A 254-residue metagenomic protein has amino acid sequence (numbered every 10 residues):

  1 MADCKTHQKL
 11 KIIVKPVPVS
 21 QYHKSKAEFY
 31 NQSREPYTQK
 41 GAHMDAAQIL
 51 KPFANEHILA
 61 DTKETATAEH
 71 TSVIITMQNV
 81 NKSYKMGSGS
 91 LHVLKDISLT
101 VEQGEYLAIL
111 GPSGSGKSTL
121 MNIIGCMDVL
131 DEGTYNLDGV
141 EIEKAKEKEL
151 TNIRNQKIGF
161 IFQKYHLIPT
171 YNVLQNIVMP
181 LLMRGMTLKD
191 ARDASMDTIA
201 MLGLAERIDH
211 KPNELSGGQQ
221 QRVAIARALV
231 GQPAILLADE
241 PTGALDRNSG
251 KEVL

Functional and structural regions predicted by a protein language model:
C4, I12-V14, Y22-R34, Q39-K82: ABC-family P-loop ATPase nucleotide-binding domain
P18-S20, T38, A54, L182 (+2 more regions): Intrinsically disordered, low-complexity segments enriched in proline/serine/threonine
S72-L254: ABC family nucleotide-binding domain
